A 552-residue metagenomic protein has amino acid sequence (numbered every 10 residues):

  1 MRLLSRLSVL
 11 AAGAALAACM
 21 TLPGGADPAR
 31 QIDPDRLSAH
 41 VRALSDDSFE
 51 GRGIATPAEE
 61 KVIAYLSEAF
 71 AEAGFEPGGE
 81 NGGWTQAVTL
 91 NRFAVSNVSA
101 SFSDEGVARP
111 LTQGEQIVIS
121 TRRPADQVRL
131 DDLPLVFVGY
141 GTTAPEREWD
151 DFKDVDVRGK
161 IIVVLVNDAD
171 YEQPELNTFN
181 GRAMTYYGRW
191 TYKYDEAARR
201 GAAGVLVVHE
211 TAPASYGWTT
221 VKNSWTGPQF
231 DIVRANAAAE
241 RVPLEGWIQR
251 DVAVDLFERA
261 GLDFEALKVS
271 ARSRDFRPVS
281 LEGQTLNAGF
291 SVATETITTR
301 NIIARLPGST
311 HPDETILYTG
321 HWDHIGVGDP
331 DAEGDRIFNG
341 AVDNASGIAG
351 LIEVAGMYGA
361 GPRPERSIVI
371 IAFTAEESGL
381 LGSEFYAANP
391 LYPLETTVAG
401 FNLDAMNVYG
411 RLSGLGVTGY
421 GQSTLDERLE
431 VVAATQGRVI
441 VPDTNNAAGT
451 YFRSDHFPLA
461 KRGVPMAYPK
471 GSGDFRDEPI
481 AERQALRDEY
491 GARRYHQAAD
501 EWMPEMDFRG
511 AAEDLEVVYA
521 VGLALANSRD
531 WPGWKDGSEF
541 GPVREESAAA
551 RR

Functional and structural regions predicted by a protein language model:
G25, D33, T112-N236, R241-V242 (+3 more regions): Extracellular/luminal Protease-associated
Q31-G78, S103-E105, D156, K160-Y187 (+2 more regions): Catalytic-core environment of secreted peptidases
E50-L176, S280-E282, G289-F290, T294 (+2 more regions): Noncatalytic luminal/extracellular "stalk/propeptide" segments of secretory-pathway proteins
S103-E105, Q113-D154, N236-G340, G356 (+2 more regions): Soluble metallo-hydrolase cores and metallopeptidase-like ectodomains found primarily in the secretory/periplasmic
T112-Q116, Q127-V128, K153, I232-E265 (+5 more regions): Metal-dependent peptidase/peptidase-like ectodomains
R182, Y186, P213, G326 (+2 more regions): Acidic/histidine-rich catalytic neighborhood of metal-dependent amide-processing enzymes
A349, G356, A360, F475-R544: His/Asp/Glu-rich mid-to-C-terminal helical/loop segments that flank catalytic regions of hydrolases
